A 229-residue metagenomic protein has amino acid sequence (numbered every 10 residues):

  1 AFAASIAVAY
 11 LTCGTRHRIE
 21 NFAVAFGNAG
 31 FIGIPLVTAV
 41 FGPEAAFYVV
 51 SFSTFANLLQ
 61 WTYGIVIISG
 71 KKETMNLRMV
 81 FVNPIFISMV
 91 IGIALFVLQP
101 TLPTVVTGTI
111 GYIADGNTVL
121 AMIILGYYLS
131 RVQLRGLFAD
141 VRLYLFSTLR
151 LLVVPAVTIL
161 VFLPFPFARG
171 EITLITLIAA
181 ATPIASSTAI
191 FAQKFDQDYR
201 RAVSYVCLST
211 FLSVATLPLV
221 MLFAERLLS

Functional and structural regions predicted by a protein language model:
A1-S229: Alpha-helical transmembrane segments of multi-pass small-molecule/ion transporters
